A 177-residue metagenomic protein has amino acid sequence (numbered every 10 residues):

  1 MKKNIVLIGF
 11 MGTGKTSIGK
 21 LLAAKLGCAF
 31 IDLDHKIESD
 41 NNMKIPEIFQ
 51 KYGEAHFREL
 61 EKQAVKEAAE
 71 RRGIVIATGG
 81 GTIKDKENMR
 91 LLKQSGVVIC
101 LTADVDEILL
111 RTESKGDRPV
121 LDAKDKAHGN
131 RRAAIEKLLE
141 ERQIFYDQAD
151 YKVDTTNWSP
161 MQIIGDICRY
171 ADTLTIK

Functional and structural regions predicted by a protein language model:
L7: Hydrophobic anchor at the beta1->P-loop junction of P-loop NTPases
F10: P-loop (Walker A) phosphate-binding loop of NTP-binding proteins
T13: ATP-binding Walker
T16: Walker A/P-loop
L21, K25, A127, E140-K177: NTP-dependent small-molecule kinase module
A24-H35: Post-Walker A helix-loop "phosphate-sensing" segment adjacent to the P-loop in P-loop NTPases
L33-K93, R118-P119: ATP-dependent small-molecule kinase phosphotransfer cores that center on conserved nucleotide phosphate-binding segments
S95-Q143: A glycine- and Lys/Arg-enriched "phosphate-lid" helix/loop adjacent to the NTP-binding pocket of small-molecule kinases
